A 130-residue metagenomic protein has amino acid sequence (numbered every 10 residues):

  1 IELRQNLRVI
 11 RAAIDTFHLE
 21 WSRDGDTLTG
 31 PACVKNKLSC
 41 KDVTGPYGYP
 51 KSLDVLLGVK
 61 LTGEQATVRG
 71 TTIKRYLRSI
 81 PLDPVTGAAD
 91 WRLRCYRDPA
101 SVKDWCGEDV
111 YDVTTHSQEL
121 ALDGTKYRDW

Functional and structural regions predicted by a protein language model:
I1-R23: Membrane-proximal N-terminal amphipathic helix
T16-W130: Low-complexity, acidic interaction segments enriched in glycine
